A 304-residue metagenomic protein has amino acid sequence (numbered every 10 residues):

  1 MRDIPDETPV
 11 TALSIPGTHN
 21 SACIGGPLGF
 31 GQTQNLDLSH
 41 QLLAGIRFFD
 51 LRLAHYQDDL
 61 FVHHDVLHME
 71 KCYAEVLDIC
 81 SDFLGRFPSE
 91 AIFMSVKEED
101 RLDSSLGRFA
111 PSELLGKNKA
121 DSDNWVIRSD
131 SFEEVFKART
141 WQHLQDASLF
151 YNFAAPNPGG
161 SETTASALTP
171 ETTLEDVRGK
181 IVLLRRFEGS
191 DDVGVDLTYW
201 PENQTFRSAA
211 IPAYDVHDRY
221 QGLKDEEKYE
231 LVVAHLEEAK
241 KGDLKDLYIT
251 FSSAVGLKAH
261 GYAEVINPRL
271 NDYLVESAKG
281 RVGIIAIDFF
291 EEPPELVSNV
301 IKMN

Functional and structural regions predicted by a protein language model:
M1-F48, Q57-A91, L106-A110, F153 (+3 more regions): Long, acidic (Asp/Glu-rich), low-complexity accessory segments flanking structured domains
G17-A22, M69, F132, R139 (+6 more regions): Residue-level detector of solvent-exposed, low-hydrophobicity positions
R52: A motif-centric signal for short, conserved binding hotspots located in accessible loops or intrinsically disordered
H55, E98-D100, G189: Active-site-proximal loop/turn and secondary-structure-junction residues that shape catalytic pockets, frequently
D58, D123, N203-Q204: Intrinsic-disorder/low-complexity loop/linker signature
D65-S148: Intrinsically disordered, low-complexity acidic segments that are enriched in bulky aromatics
M94, L183, I285: A residue-level signal for conserved active-site and pocket-lining positions in enzyme catalytic cores
Y151-K279: Surface-exposed substrate-engagement region within the catalytic domains of secreted or surface-exposed extracellular
